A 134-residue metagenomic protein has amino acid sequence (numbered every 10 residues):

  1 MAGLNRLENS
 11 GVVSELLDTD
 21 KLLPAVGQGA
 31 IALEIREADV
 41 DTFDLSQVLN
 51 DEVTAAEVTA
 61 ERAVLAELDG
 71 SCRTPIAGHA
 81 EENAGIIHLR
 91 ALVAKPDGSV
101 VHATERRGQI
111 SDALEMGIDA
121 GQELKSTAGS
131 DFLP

Functional and structural regions predicted by a protein language model:
M1-P134: Small-molecule-sensing regulatory modules
